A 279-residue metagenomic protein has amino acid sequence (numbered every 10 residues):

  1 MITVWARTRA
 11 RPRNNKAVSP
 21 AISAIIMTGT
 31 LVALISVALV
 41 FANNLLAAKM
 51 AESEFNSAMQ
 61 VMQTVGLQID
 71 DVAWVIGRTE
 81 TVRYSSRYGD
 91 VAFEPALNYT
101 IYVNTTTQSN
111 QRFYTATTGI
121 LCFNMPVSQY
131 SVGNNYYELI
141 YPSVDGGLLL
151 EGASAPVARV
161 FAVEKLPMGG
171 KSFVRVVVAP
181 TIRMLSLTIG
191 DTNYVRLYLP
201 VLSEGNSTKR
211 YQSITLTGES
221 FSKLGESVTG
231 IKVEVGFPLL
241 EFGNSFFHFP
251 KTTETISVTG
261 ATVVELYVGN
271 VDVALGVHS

Functional and structural regions predicted by a protein language model:
M1-K16: N-terminal leader/signal peptides at the extreme start of proteins
I2, L39-V163: Beta-strand/loop motifs with alternating small/hydrophobic and polar/acidic residues, enriched in the first structured
N14-A42, E54-S57, G66: N-terminal single-pass transmembrane signal-anchor helix
T28-V32, L46-M50, L67, Y194-Y198: Generic detector of short, locally flexible boundary/turn motifs and exposed helical patches
T30, T81, H278-S279: A broadly tuned preference for mixed-charge, low-complexity surface segments
T106-E265, H278-S279: Intrinsically disordered, low-complexity regions enriched in Pro/Ser/Thr/Gly and acidic residues
V273-L275: Enriched but not universal
